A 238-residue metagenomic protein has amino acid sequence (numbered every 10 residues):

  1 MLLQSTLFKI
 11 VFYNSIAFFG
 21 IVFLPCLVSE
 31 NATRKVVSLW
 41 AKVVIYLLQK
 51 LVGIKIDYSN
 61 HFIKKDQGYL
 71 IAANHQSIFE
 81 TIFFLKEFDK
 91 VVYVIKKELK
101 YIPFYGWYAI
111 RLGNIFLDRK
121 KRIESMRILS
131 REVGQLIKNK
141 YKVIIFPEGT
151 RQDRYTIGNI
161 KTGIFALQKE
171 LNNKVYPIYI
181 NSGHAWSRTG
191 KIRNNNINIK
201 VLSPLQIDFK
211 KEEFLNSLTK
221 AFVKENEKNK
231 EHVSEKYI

Functional and structural regions predicted by a protein language model:
M1, D57-H61, E231-I238: Soluble, non-transmembrane catalytic domains of enzymes that act on hydrophobic metabolites at membranes
M1-D57: N-terminal membrane-anchoring alpha-helices
F19-N31, K35-S38, L51, K65-R122: Catalytic core of membrane glycerolipid acyltransferases/transacylases, capturing the structured, soluble-facing
K50-S59, M126-R127, N181-G183: Short gly/ser/thr-rich secondary-structure transition/capping motifs
Y58, I115-D118, I207: Short acidic-hydrophobic, aromatic-tinged amphipathic segments that line or gate anion-handling sites
Y58, I71, Y93-V94, I199-V201: Generic preference for hydrophobic
N60-K65, R131-Q135: Short amphipathic alpha-helix with an adjacent loop that forms part of the alpha/beta core around
R127-I238: Non-catalytic C-terminal accessory region of glycerolipid acyltransferases and related lyso-lipid remodeling enzymes
